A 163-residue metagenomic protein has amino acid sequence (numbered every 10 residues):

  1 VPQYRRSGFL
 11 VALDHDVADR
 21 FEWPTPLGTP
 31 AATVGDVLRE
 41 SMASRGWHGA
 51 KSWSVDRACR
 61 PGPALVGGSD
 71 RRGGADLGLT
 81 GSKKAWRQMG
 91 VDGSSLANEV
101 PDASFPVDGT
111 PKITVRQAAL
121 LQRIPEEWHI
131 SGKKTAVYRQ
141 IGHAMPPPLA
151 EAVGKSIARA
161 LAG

Functional and structural regions predicted by a protein language model:
V1-Q88: Class I S-adenosyl-L-methionine
Q88-V137: FAD-binding beta-loop-beta segment adjacent to the flavin cofactor pocket
P146: A helicase ATPase "motif cassette" and its flanking acidic/Ser/Thr-rich regulatory loops
A150: Acidic-aromatic/histidine active-site loop/patch
V153: Phosphate/ATP-binding catalytic cores across multiple sugar-kinase/actin-like superfamilies, primarily ASKHA
I157-A162: Short, hydrophobic alpha-helical segments
